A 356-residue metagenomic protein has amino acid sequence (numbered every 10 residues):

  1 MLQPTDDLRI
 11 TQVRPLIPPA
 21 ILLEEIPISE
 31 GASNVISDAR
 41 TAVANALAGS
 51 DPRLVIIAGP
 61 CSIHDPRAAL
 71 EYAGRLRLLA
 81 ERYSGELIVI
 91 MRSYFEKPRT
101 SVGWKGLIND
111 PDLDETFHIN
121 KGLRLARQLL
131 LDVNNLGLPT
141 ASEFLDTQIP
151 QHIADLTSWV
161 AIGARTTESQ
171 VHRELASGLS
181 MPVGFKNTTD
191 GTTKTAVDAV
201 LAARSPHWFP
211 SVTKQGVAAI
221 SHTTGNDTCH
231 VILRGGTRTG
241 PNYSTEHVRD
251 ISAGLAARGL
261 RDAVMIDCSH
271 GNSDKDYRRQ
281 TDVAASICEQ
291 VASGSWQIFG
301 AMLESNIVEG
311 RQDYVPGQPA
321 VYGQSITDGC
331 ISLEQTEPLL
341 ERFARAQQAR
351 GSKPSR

Functional and structural regions predicted by a protein language model:
L2-D6, A73, E86-V248, H270-G271 (+7 more regions): Active-site-facing alpha/beta catalytic cores
L8-A48: N- or domain-start disorder-to-order transition segments that initiate the globular core
A44-P52, A256-L260: Glycine-rich phosphate/diphosphate-binding loops that line cofactor/substrate pockets in enzymes
V55-A68, D328: Conserved phosphate/anionic-ligand binding catalytic regions in large, soluble enzymes, centered on
G59, I266, S332: Conserved, mostly hydrophobic/aromatic
R234, N242, D250-M265: A contiguous, surface-oriented mixed alpha/beta subdomain in the mid-to-C-terminal portion of proteins that forms
N306-G351: Internal helix-turn-beta structural module
